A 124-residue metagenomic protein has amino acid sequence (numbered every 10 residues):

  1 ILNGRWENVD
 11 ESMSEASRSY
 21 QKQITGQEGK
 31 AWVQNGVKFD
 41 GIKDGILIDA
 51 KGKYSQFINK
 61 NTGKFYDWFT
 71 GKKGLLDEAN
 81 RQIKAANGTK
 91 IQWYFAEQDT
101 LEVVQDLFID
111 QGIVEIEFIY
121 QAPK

Functional and structural regions predicted by a protein language model:
I1-K124: Catalytic toxin/effector domains delivered as secreted proteins or via bacterial secretion systems
